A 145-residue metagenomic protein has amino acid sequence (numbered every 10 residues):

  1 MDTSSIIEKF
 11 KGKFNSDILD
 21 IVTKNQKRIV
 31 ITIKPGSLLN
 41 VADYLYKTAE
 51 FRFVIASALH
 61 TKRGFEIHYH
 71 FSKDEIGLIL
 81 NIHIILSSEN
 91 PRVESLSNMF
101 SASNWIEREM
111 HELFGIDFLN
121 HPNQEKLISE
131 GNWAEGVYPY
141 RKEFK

Functional and structural regions predicted by a protein language model:
M1-K145: Terminal low-complexity/charged segments
